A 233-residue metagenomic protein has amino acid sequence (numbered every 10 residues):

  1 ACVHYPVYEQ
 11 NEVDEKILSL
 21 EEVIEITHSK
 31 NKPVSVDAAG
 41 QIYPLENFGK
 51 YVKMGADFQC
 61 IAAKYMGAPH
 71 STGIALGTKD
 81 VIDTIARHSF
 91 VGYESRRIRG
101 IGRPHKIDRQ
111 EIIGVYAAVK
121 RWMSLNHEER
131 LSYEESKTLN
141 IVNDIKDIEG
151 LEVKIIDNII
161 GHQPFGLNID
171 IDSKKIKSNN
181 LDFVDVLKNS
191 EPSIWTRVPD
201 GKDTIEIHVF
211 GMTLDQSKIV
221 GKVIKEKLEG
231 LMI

Functional and structural regions predicted by a protein language model:
A1-W122, V142-K146, K154, K177 (+3 more regions): Conserved PLP-enzyme active-site core in the AAT-like
D57-Q59, H127, N180-L181, W195: Short secondary-structure boundary micro-motifs
V91-E94, L187-I194, K225-M232: A common structural junction motif
G102, K106, Q110, G114 (+3 more regions): C-terminal alpha-helical cap/extension of soluble enzyme domains
M123-D157: Conserved PLP-dependent catalytic core of the aminotransferase class-I/II
T138, F210-G211, G230-L231: Short amphipathic alpha-helical patches
D144-V223: Conserved C-terminal alpha-helix-loop-beta "cap" of PLP-dependent enzymes that closes/shapes the active-site mouth
